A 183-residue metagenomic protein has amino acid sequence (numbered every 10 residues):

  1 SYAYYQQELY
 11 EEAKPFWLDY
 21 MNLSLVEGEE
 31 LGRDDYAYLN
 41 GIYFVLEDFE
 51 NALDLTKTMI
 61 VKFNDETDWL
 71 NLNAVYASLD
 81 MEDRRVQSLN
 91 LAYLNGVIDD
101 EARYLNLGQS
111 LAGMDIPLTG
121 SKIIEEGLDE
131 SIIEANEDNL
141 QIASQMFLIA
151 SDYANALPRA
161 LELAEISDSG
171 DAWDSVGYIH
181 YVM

Functional and structural regions predicted by a protein language model:
S1, E27-A37, K62-N71, G96-N106 (+2 more regions): Generic helix N-cap/helix-start motif at coil->alpha-helix transitions
Y2, G41, A74-A77, Q109 (+2 more regions): Residue-level recognition of tetratricopeptide repeat
D19-S24, I60-V61, Y93-L94, L128-D129 (+1 more regions): Amphipathic alpha-helical segments of tetratricopeptide repeats
Y153, A160-M183: C-terminal soluble interaction/assembly domains
